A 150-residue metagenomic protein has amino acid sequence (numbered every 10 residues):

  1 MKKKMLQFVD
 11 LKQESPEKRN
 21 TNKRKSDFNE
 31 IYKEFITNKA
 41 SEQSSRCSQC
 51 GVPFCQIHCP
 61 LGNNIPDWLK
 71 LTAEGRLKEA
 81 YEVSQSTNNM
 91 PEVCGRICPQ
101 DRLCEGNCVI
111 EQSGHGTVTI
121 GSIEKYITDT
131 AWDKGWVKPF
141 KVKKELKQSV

Functional and structural regions predicted by a protein language model:
M1-S149: Ferredoxin-type iron-sulfur electron-transfer modules and their immediate structural context
